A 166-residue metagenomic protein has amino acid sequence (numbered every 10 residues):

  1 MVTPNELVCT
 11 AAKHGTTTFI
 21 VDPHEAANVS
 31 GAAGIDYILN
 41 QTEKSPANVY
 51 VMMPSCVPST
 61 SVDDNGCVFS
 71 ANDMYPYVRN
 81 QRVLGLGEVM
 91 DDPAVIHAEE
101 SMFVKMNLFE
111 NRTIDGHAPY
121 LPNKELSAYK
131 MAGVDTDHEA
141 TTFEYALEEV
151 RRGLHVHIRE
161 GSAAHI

Functional and structural regions predicted by a protein language model:
M1-V8: Di-metal (Zn2+ and/or Mg2+/Mn2+) metal-binding site signature of metallo-dependent hydrolases with the MBL/beta-CASP
V2, A27-V29, A163-A164: Acidic-and-aromatic substrate-binding clefts and catalytic sites of carbohydrate-active enzymes
V8-T113, L154: Divalent-metal coordination cores built from histidine and acidic residues
E88-I166: Active-site core of metal-dependent hydrolases
